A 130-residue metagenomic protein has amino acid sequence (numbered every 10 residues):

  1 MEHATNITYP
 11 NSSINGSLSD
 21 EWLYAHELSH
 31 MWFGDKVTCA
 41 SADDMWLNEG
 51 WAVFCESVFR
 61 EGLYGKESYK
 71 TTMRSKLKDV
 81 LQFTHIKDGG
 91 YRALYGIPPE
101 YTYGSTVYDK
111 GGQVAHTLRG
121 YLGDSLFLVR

Functional and structural regions predicted by a protein language model:
M1-R130: Hydrophobic alpha-helical and helix-loop surface patches within well-folded domains that function as non-catalytic
